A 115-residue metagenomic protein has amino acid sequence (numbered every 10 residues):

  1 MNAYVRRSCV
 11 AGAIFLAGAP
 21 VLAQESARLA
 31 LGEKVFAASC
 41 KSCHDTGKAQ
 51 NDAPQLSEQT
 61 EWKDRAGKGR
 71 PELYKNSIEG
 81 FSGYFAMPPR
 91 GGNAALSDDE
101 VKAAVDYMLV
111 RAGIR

Functional and structural regions predicted by a protein language model:
M1-G12: Bacterial N-terminal signal peptides that target proteins for export
V10-V21: Hydrophobic alpha-helical targeting segments used for export or membrane insertion
A19-V35, Q50-D64: Electrostatic cytochrome c docking/interface patches
C40-G47, A104, M108: The canonical Cys-X-X-Cys-His
Q50-N51, N76-K102, M108-R115: Axial heme c-ligation environment in periplasmic c-type cytochrome domains
S57-D64, K68-P71, K75, E79: Surface-exposed, polar/charged faces of alpha-helical domains in mature secreted/periplasmic/lumenal proteins
